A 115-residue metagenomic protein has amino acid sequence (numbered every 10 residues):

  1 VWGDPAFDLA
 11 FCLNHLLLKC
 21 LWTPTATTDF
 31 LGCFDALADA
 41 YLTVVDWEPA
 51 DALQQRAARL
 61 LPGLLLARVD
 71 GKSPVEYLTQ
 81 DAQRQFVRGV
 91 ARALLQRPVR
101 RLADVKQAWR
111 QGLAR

Functional and structural regions predicted by a protein language model:
P5-W47, L61-T79: Active-site activation/catalytic loop segments of kinase-like enzymes and analogous catalytic loops in related
T23-T28, L64, R68-R115: ATP/Mg2+ or Mg2+-diphosphate-binding catalytic cores that bind nucleotide phosphates or diphosphates via glycine-rich
A50: C-terminal, flexible cofactor-proximal segment of oxidoreductases
